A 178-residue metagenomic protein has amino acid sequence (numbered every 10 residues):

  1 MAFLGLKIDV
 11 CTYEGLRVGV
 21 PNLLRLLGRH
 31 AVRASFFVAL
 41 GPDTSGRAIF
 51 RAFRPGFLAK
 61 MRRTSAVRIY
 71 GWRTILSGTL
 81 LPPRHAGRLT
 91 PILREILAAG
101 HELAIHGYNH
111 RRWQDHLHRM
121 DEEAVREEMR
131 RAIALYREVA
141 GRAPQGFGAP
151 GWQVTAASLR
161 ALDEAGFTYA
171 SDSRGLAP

Functional and structural regions predicted by a protein language model:
M1-G146, G151-P178: Catalytic alpha-helical scaffold of carbohydrate-active enzymes acting on polysaccharides/glycoconjugates
